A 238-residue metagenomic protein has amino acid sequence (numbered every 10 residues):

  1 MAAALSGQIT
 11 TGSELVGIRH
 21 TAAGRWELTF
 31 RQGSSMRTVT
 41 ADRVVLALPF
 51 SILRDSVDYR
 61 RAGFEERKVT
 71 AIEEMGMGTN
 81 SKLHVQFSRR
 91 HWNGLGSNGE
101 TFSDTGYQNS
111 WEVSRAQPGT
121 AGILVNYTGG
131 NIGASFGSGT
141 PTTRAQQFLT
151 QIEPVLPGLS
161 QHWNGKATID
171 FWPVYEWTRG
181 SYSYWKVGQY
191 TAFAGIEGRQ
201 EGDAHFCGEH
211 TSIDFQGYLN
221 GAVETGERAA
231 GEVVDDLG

Functional and structural regions predicted by a protein language model:
M1-D42: Helical element adjacent to the flavin cofactor pocket in flavoenzyme catalytic cores
I9-T11, L46, F206: A structural signal for the hydrophobic beta-strands that form the central parallel beta-sheet of Rossmann-like
R25, R31, S56, T79 (+1 more regions): Conserved flavin/dinucleotide-binding core of flavoenzymes
G33, F50, F87-H91: Short loop segments at secondary-structure junctions
T40-D42, A47, H84-Q86: Residues within well-ordered beta-strands of beta-sheet-rich folds
V44-E66: Flavin (primarily FAD) binding-site architecture
R61-V69, S183-G188: Short glycine/proline- and charge-enriched loop/turn segments that cap or connect secondary-structure elements
R67-G94: Central beta-strand plus flanking loop segment that forms part of the substrate or channel wall within the catalytic
